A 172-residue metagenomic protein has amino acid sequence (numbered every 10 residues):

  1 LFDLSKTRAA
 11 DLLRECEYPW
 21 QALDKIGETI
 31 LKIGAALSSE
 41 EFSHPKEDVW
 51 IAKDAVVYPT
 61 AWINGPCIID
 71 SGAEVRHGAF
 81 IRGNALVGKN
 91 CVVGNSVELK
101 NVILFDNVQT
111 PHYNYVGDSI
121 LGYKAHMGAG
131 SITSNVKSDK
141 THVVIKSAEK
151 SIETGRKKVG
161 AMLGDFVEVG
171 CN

Functional and structural regions predicted by a protein language model:
L1-D48, K53: Terminal amphipathic alpha-helical/low-complexity segments used for targeting or macromolecular assembly
S43-N172: Structural signal for interior beta-strand "rungs" in well-ordered beta-sheet cores of soluble enzyme domains
